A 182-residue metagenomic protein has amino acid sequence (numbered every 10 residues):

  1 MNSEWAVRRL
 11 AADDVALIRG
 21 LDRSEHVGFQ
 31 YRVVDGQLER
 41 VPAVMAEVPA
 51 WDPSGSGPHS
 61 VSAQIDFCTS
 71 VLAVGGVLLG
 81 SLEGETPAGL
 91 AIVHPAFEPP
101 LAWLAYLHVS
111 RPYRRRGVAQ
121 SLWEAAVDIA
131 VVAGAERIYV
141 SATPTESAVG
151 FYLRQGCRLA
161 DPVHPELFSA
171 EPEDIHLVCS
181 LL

Functional and structural regions predicted by a protein language model:
S3-G28: DNA-contacting interfaces and partner/effector-binding or oligomerization modules in DNA-centric proteins
G20-L101, A105, S110, E124 (+2 more regions): Acetyl-CoA-dependent GNAT
V109, R115-D128, L153-R154: Conserved acetyl-CoA-binding loop-helix of GNAT-fold acetyltransferases
A130-T143: Conserved GNAT acetyl-CoA-binding A-motif
S141-T145, Q155, P162-L182: C-terminal "cap" of GNAT-fold acetyltransferases
A148: Helix-turn-helix
